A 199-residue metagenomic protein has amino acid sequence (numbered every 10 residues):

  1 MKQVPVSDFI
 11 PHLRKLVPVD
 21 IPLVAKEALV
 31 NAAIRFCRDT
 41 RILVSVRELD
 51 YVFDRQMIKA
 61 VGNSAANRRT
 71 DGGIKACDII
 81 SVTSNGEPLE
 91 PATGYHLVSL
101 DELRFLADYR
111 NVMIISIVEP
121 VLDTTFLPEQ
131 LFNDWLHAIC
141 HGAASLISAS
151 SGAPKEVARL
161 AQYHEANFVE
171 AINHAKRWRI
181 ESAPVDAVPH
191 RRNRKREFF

Functional and structural regions predicted by a protein language model:
M1-F199: Glycine-enriched, solvent-exposed interface loops adjoining structured elements
